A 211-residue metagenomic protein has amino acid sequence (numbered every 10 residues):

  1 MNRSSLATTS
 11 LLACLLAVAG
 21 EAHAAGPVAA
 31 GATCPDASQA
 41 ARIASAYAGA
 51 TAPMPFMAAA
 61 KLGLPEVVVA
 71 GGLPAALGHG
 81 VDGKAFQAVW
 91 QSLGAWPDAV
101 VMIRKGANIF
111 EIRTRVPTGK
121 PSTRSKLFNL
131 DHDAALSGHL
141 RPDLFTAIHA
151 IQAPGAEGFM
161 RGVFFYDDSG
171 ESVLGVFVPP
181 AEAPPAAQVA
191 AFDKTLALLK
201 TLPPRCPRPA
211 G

Functional and structural regions predicted by a protein language model:
M1-S10: Bacterial N-terminal signal peptides that target proteins for export
T9-V18: Bacterial N-terminal signal peptides
H23-G211: Eukaryotic intrinsically disordered, low-complexity regulatory linkers and tails enriched in Ser/Thr/Pro
